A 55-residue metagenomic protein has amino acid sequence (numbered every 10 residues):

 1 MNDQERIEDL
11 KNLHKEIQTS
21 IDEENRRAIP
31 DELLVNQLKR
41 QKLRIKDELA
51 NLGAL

Functional and structural regions predicted by a protein language model:
M1-L55: Extended, charge-rich alpha-helical interface modules
